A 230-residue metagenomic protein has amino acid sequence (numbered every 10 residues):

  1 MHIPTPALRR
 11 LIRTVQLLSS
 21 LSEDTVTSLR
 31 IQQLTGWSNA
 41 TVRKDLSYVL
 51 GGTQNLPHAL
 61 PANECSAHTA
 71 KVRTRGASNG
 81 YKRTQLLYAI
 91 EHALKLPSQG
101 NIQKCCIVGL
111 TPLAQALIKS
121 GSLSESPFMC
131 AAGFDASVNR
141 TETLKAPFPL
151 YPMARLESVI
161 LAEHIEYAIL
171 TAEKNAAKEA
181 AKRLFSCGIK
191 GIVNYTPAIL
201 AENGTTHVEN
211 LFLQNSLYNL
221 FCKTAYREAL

Functional and structural regions predicted by a protein language model:
H2-C65, A70-T171, A176-C187, N203-G204 (+1 more regions): Hydrophobic, well-ordered beta-alpha structural blocks that scaffold small-molecule cofactor pockets
A172, Y195-P197: Short secondary-structure boundary segments
C187-I189, P197: C-terminal alpha-helical cap/extension of soluble enzyme domains
